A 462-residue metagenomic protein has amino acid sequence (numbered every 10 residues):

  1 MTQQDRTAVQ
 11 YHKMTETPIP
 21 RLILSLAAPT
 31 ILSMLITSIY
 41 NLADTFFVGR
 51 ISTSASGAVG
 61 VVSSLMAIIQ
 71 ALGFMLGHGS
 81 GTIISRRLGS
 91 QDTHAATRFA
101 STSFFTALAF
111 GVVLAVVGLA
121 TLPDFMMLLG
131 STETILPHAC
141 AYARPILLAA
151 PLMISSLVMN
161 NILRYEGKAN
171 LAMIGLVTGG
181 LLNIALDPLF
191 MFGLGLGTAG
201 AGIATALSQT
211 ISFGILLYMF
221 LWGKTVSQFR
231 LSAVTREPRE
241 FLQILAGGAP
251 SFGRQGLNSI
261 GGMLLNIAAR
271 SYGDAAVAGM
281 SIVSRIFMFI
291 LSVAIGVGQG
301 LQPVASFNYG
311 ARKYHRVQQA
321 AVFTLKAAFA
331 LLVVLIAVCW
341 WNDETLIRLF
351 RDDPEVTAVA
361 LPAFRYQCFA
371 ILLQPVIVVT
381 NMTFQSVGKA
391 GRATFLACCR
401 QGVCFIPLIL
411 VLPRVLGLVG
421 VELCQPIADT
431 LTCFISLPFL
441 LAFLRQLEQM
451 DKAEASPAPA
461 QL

Functional and structural regions predicted by a protein language model:
M1-A27, I84-P151, G193-A249, A305-A370 (+1 more regions): Short alpha-helical transmembrane segments in multi-pass integral membrane proteins
E16, P20-I39, A43, L65-L72 (+6 more regions): Residue-level signal for short hydrophobic patches within transmembrane helices of multi-pass membrane transporters
S25-D44, P145, G179, S208-S212 (+4 more regions): Transmembrane helical elements of multi-pass membrane transporters/channels
T30, M34, F46, S63 (+17 more regions): Transmembrane alpha-helix boundary and packing residues in multipass membrane permease domains and related
L35, I39-G57, M126-E133, L189-L196 (+5 more regions): Helix-terminus/linker motif at the lipid-water interface of multi-pass membrane proteins
S56-V116, M153-A172, G279-D343, Q374-L396: Small-residue-rich hydrophobic transmembrane alpha-helices
I68-A71, N183-P188, F213-L217, F289-S292 (+3 more regions): Hydrophobic transmembrane alpha-helices of multi-pass small-molecule transporters
G77, I146-R164, A172-G180, A201-L216 (+4 more regions): Short runs within selected transmembrane alpha-helices of multi-pass transporters and secretion channels
